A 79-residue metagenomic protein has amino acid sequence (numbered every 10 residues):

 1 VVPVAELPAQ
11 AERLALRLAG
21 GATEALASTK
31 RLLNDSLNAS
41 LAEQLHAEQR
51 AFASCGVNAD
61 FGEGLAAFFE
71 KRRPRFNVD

Functional and structural regions predicted by a protein language model:
V1-H46, F76-D79: C-terminal long alpha-helix characteristic of the crotonase
G21-A22, N58, K71: Short loop-to-helix capping motifs
T29-L32, F52, F68: Short alpha-helical scaffolding segments that buttress acidic/His motifs in well-ordered protein cores
D35-S36, A51, K71-P74: A short structural micro-motif
E48, E63: Acidic-residue sensor for enzyme active/binding pockets
V57-F61, A67: Interdomain hinge/lid region at the active-site interface of Rossmann-like NAD(P)-dependent oxidoreductases
A66-D79: Terminal low-complexity tails and localization/encapsulation signals of metabolic enzymes
